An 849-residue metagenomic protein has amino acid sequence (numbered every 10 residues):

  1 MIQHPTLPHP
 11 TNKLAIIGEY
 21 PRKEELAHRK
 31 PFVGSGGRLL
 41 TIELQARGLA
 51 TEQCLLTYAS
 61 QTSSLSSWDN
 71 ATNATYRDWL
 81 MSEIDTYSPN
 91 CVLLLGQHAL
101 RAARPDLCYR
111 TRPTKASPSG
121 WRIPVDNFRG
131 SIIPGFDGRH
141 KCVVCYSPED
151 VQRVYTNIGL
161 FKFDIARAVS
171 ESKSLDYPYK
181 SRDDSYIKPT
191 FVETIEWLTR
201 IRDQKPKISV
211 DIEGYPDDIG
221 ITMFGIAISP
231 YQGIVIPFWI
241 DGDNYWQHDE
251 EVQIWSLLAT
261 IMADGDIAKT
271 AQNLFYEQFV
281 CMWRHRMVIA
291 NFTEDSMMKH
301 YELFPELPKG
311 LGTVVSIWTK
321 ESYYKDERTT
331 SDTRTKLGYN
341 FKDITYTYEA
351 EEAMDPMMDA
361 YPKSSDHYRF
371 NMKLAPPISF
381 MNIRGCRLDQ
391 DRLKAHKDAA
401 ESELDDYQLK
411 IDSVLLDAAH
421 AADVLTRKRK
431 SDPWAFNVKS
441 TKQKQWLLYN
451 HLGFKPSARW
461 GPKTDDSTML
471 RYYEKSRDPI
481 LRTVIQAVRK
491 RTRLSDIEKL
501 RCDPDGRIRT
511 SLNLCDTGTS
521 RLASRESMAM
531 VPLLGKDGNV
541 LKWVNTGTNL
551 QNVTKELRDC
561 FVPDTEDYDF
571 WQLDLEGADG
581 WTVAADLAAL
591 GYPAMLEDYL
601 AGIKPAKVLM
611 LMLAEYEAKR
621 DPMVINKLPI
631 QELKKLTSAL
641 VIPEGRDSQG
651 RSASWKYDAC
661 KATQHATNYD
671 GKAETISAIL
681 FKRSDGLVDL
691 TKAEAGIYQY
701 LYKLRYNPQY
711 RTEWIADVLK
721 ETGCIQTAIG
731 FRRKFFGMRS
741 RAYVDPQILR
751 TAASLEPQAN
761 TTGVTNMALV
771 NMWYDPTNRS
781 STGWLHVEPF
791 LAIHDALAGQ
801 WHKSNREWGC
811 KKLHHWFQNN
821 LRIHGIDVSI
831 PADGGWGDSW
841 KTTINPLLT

Functional and structural regions predicted by a protein language model:
M1-Y177: A polyanion-binding, active-site-adjacent surface
T51-E52, T293-D295, R392, R429-P433 (+4 more regions): Short Gly/Ser/Thr- and Asp/Glu-enriched loop/turn motifs at secondary-structure junctions
Y76, L80-S88, W197-R200, H248-I267: Short, basic/hydrophobic alpha-helical segments
N90-Q97, S209, D266-L274, Q572: Acidic beta-strand-to-loop metal/phosphate-binding motif
H140-V143, E149, S172-P189, T222-G225 (+4 more regions): Active-site-proximal helix-loop-helix substrate-binding element of RNase H-like nuclease domains
S170-N244, W318, D326, D332-K336 (+7 more regions): Conserved "right-hand" nucleotidyltransferase catalytic core of DNA-directed polymerases
P376-S379, I383, K455, D505 (+8 more regions): Conserved catalytic core of nucleic-acid polymerases
K397-T426, K430-S431, A435-N437, Y698-I715 (+1 more regions): Polymerase palm active-site segment centered on the conserved acidic dipeptide of motif C
